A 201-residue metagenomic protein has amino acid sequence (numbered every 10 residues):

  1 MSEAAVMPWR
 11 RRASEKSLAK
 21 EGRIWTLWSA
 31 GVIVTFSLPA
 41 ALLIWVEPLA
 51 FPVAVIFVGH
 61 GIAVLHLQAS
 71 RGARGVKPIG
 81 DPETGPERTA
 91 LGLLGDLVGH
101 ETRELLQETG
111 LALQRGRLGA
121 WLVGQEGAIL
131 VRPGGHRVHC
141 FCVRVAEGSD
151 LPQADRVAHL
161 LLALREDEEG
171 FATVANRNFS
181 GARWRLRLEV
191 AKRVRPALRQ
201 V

Functional and structural regions predicted by a protein language model:
M1-R74: N-terminal alpha-helical membrane-insertion module
R11, G99, A154-D155: Short amphipathic alpha-helical segments that mediate assembly, nucleic-acid/protein binding, or membrane association
G61-G119: N-terminal topogenic membrane-targeting module
V123: Phosphate-centric recognition/catalysis
E126-G127: A short beta-strand signature
P133-V201: Cytosol-/stroma-facing membrane-proximal "stalk/adaptor" domains immediately downstream of transmembrane anchors
